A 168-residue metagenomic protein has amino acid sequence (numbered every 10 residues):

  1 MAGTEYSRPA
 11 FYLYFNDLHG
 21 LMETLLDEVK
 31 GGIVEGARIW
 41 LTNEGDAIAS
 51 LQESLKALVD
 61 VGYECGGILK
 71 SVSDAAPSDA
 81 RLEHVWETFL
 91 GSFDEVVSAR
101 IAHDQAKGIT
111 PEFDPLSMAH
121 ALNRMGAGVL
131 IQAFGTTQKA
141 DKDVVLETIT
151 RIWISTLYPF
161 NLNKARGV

Functional and structural regions predicted by a protein language model:
M1-G20, T24: Helix-turn-helix
F15, D74-S78: Short helix-capping/turn signature of helix-turn-helix
G20, T24, E35-E64, M118-L122 (+1 more regions): Hydrophobic alpha-helical connector segments
G31-E35, V61-E64, A80-A106, L116-H120 (+3 more regions): Amphipathic alpha-helical packing segments from all-alpha helical-bundle domains
L69-V72, H84-V85, F113, K164-R166: Short, hydrophobic secondary-structure boundary micro-motifs
T136-A140: Transmembrane helix-loop junctions in multipass membrane proteins, especially transporters and channels
L157-V168: Generic C-terminal helix-cap and adjacent flexible tail
